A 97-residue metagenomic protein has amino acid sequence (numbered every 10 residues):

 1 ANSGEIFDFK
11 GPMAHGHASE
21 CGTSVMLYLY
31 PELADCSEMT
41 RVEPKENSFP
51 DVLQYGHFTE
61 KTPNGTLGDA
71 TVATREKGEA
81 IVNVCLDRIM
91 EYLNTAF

Functional and structural regions predicted by a protein language model:
A1-F97: Extended, histidine- and acidic-residue-enriched regions that form the cofactor-binding/catalytic faces
